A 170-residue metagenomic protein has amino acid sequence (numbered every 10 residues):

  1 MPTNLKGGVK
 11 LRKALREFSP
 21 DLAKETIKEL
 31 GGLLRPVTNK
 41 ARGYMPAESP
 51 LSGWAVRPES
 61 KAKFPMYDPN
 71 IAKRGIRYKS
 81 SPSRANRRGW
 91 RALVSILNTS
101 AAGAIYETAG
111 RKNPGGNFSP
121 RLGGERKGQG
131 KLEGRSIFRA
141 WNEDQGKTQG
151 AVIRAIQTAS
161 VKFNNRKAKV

Functional and structural regions predicted by a protein language model:
M1, R12, A23, A62 (+2 more regions): Residues at structural and domain junctions
M1-P20, G130: Disorder-to-helix initiation segments
L11, L15-F18, L30, I137 (+2 more regions): Generic hydrophobic secondary-structure signal
K13-K127, N164-V170: Short, low-complexity, charged/polar segments at coil/turn and helix-coil boundaries
P114-V170: Lipid-handling modules and contact-site tethers
